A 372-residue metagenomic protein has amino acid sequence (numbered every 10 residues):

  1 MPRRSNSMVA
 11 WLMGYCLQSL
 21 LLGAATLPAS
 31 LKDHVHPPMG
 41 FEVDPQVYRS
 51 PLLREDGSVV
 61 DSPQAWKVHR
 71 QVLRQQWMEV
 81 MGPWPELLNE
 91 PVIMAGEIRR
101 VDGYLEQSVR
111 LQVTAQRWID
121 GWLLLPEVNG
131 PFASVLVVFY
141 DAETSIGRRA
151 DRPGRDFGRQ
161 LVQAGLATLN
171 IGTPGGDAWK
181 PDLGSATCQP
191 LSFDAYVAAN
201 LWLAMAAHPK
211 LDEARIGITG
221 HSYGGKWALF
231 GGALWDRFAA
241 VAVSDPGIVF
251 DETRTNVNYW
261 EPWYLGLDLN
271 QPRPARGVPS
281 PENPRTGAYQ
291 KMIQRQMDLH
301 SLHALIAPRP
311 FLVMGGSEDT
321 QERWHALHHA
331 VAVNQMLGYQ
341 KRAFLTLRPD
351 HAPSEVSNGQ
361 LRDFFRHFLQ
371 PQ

Functional and structural regions predicted by a protein language model:
A25-E79, P83: N-terminal pre-domain segments of enzymes
P85-V128: N-terminal cap/lid segment of alpha/beta-hydrolase-fold proteins
G121, P131-D141: Short beta-strand element of the alpha/beta-hydrolase
V137-A207, T253-N256: Cap/lid segment of the alpha/beta-hydrolase catalytic domain
L201-P262: Primarily recognizes the serine-hydrolase "nucleophile elbow" in alpha/beta-hydrolase and SGNH/GDSL folds
V243-L302, R323-A326, Q335-Y339: Mobile cap/lid helix-loop segments that gate and shape the active-site cleft of serine hydrolases
A307-T320: Conserved strand-to-loop "acid loop" that flanks and positions the catalytic carboxylate
L327-Q372: C-terminal catalytic histidine-bearing segment of alpha/beta-hydrolase fold enzymes
